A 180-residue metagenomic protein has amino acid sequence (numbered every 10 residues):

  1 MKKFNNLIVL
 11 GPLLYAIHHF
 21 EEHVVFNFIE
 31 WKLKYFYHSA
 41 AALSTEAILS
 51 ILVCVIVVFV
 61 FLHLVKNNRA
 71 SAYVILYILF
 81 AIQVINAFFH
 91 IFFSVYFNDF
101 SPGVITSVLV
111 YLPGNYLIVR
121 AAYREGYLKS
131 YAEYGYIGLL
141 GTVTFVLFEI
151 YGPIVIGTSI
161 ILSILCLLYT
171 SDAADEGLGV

Functional and structural regions predicted by a protein language model:
F4-I8, S71-L79, S130-G135: Membrane-interfacial loop-to-transmembrane alpha-helix junctions, especially the N-terminal start
N5-E21: N-terminal signal-anchor transmembrane alpha helix
G11, L52-V57, L109-R120, I164-L168: Hydrophobic cores of alpha-helical transmembrane segments in multi-pass inner/ER membrane proteins, independent
H38-C54: Interfacial helix-start motif at the membrane-water boundary
S50-F61, Q83-A87: Core segments of transmembrane alpha-helices that mediate helix-helix packing or line hydrophobic substrate/ligand
Y73-Y127: Membrane-proximal helix-loop-helix units in multi-pass membrane proteins
A121, T142-V155: Hydrophobic alpha-helical transmembrane segments in multi-pass integral membrane proteins
Y169-A174: Conserved small/polar residues in nucleotide/adenosyl-binding loops
